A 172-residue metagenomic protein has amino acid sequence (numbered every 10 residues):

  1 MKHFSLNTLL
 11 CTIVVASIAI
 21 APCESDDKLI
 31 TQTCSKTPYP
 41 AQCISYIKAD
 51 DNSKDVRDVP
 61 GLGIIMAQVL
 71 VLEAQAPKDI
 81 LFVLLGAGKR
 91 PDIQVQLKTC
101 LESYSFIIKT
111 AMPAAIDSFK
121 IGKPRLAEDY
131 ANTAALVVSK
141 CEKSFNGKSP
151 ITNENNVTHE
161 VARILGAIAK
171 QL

Functional and structural regions predicted by a protein language model:
M1-D27: Terminal membrane/secretory targeting segments in land-plant proteins
E24-L172: Folded extracytoplasmic luminal domains of secretory or organellar precursors
